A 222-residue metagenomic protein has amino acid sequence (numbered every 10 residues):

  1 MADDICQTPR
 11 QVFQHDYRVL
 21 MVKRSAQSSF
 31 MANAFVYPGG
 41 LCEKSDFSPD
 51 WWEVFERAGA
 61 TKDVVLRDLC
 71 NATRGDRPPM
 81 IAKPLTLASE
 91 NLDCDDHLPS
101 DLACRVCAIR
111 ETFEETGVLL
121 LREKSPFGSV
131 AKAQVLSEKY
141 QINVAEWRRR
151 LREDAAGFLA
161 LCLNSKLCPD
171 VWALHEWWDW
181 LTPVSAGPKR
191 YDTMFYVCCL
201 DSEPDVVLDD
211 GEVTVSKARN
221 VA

Functional and structural regions predicted by a protein language model:
M1-A222: N-terminal leader/linker segments that precede catalytic domains of diphosphate-processing enzymes
